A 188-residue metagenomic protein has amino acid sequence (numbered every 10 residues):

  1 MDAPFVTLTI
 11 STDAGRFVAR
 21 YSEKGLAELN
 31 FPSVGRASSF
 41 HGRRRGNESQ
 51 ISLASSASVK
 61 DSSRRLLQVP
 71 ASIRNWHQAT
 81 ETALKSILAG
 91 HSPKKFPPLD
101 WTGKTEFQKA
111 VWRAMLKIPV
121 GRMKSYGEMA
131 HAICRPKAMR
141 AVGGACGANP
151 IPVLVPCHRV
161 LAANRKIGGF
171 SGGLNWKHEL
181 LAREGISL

Functional and structural regions predicted by a protein language model:
M1-P136, S187-L188: Basic nucleic-acid-binding alpha-helical/helix-turn surface characteristic of O6-alkylguanine DNA
H77, E81, P150, L174: Short amphipathic alpha-helical/adjacent loop interface patches that line ligand and macromolecule-binding sites
P136-M139, L180: LysM (lysin motif) carbohydrate-binding repeats in extracellular/periplasmic proteins that recognize
R140-N149: Regulatory, non-catalytic segments
V153-V160: Short Lys/Arg-enriched helix C-cap and helix-to-coil transition segments that create basic nucleic-acid-contact patches
A163-L188: …primarily DNA-binding HTH/wHTH and HhH modules…
